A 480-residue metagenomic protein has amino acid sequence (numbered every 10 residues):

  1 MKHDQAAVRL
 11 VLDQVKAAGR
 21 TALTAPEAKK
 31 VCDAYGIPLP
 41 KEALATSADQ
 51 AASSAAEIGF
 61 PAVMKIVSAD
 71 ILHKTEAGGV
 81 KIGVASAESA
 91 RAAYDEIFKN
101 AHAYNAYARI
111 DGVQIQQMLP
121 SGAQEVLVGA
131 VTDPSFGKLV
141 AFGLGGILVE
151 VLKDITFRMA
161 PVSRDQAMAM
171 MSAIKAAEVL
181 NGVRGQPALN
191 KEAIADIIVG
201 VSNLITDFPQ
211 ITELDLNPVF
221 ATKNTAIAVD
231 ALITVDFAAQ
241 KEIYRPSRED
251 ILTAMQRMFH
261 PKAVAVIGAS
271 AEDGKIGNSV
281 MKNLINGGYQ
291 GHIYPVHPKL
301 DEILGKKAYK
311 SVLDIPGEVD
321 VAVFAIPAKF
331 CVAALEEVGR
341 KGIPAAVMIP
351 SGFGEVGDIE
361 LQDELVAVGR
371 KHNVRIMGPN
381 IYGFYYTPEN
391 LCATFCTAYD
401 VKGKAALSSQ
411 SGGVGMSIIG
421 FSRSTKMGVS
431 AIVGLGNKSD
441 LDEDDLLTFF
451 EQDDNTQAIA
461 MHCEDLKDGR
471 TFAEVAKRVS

Functional and structural regions predicted by a protein language model:
M1-S480: Catalytic-core regions of core metabolic enzymes, especially those transforming organic acids/acyl-group intermediates
